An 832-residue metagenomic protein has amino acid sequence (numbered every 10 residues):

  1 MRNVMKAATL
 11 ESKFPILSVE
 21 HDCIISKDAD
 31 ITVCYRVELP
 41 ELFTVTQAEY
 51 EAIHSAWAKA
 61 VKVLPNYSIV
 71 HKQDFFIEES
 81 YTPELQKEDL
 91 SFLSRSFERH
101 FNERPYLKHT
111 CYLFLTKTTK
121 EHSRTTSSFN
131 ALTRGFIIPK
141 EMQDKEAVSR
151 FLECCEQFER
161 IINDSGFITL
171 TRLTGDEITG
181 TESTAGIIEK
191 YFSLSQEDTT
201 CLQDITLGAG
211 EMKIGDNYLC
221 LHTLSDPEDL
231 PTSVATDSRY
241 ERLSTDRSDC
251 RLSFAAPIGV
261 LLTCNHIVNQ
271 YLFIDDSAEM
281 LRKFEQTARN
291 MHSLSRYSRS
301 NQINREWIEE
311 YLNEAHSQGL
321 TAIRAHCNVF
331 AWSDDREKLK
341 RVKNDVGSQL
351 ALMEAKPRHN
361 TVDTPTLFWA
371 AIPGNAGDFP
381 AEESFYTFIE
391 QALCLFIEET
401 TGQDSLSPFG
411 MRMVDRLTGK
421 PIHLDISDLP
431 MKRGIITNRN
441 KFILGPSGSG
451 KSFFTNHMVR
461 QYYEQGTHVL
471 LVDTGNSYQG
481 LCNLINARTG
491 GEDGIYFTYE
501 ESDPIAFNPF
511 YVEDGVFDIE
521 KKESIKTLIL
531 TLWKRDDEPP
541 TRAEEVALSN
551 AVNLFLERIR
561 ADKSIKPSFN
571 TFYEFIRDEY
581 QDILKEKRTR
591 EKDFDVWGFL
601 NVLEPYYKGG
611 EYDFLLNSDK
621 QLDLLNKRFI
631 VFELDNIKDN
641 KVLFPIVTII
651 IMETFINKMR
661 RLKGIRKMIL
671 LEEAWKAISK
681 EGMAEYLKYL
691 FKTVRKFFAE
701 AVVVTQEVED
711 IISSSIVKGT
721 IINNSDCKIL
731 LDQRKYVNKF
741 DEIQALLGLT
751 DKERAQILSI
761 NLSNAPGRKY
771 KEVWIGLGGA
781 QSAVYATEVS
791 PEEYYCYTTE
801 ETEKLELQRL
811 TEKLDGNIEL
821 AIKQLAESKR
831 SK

Functional and structural regions predicted by a protein language model:
M1-E399: Extended, folded cores of ATP/NTP-driven motor/assembly subunits in large transport and secretion machines
C23-A29, N102-L107, S317-A322, V414-R416 (+3 more regions): Short glycine/proline-enriched loop/turn "hinge" motifs that connect secondary-structure elements and lie
I31, H109-C111, H468, R628 (+1 more regions): The start of beta-strands in P-loop NTPase/AAA+ ATPase cores
Q47, E51-V63, L262, A355-K356 (+9 more regions): P-loop NTPase motor domains
L85-L90, S127-L132, G374-D378, L484-T489 (+5 more regions): Short secondary-structure boundary/capping segments
L132-I161, M353, G445-G450, C796-I822: Short, cationic low-complexity segments
S427-R460, V469-Q479, I495-D503, D635-A755 (+1 more regions): Conserved P-loop NTPase motor cores
T750-T811: Conserved P-loop NTPase
